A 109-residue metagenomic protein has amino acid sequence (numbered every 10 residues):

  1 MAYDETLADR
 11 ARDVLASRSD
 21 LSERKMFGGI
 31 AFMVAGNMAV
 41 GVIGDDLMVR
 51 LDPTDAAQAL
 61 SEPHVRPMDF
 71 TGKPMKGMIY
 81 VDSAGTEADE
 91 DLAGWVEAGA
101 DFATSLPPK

Functional and structural regions predicted by a protein language model:
M1-K109: Charge-dense, helix-prone N-terminal extensions
